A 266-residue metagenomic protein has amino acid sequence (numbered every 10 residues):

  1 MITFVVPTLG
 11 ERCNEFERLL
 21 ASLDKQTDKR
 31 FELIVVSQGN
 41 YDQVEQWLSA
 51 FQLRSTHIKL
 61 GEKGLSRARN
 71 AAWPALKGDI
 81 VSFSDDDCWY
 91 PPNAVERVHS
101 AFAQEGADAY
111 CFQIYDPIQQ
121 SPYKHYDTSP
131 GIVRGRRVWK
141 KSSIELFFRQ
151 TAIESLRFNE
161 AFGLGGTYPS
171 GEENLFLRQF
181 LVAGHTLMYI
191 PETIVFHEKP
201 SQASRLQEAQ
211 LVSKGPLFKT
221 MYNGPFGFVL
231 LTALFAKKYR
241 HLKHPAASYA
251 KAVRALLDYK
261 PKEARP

Functional and structural regions predicted by a protein language model:
C13, L19-K59: Acidic donor-binding segment of Leloir-type glycosyltransferases
L60-L76: Glycine-rich, basic loop-to-helix element that forms the pyrophosphate-binding segment of sugar-nucleotide handling
V81: Short aromatic/hydrophobic "clamp" motif used to bind/position activated sugar donors
D85-W89: The conserved acidic donor/metal-binding loop of glycosyltransferases
N93-H125: Conserved donor NDP-sugar-binding/catalytic core segment of glycosyltransferases
G163-L175: Acidic donor-binding loop at a coil-to-helix junction in glycosyltransferase catalytic cores that engages
G184-I194: Catalytic beta-strand/loop signature of glycosyltransferases that borders the donor
S204-P266: Non-catalytic, C-terminal membrane-associated alpha-helical segments of glycosyltransferases
